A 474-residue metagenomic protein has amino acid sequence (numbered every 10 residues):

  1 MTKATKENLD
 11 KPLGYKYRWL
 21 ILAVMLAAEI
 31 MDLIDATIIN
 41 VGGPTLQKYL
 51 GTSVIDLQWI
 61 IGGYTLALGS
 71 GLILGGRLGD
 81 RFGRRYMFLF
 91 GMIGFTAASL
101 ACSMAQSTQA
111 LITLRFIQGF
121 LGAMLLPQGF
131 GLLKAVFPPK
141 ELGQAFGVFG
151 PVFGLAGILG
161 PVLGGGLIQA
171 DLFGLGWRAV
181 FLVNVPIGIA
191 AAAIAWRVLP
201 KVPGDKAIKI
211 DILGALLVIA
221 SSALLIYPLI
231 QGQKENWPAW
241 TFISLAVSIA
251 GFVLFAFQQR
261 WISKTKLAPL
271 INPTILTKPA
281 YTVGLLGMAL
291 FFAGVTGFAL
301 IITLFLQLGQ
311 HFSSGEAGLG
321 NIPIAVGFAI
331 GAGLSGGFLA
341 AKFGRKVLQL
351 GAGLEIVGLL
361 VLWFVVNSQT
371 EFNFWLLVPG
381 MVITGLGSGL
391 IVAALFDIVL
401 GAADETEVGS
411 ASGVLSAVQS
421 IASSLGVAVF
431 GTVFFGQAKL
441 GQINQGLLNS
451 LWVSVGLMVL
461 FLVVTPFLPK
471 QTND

Functional and structural regions predicted by a protein language model:
M1-I34, K48: Cytosolic juxtamembrane N-terminal segment immediately preceding the first transmembrane helix of multi-pass
L20-I34, I39-V41, T241, G251 (+1 more regions): 12-transmembrane solute porter fold
G42-S70, A110-I112, G315, L319: Extracellular/periplasmic helix-loop-helix junction of adjacent transmembrane segments in MFS-like secondary
T45, G76-R77, R81, G166 (+1 more regions): Membrane-interface helix termini in secondary transporters
Y49-G51, G83, M104-A110, H311 (+3 more regions): Helix-breaking motifs and short loop linkers at transmembrane-helix boundaries and internal kinks in secondary membrane
G62-G76, A123-F130, I322-S335: Central cavity-lining transmembrane alpha-helices of secondary-active solute carriers, predominantly the Major
Y86-L213, E405: Helix-loop-helix hairpins in multi-pass membrane proteins, especially solute transporters
A170, G174-L286, G294, F312-S313 (+3 more regions): Hydrophobic transmembrane-helix bundles of small-molecule transporters
